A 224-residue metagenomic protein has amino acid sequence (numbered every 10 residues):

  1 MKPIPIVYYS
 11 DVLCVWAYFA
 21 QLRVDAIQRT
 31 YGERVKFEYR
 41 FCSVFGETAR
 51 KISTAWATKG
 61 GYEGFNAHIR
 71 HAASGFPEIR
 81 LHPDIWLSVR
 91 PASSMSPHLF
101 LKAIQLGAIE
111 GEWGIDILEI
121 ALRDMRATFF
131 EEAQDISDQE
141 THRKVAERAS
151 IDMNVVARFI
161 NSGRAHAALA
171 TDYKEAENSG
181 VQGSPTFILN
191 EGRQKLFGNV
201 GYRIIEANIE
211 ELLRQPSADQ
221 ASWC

Functional and structural regions predicted by a protein language model:
P3, Y8-L13, F19-V35, Y39 (+2 more regions): C-terminal cap of thioredoxin/glutaredoxin-like
F19-F130: Structural alpha/beta surface segment adjacent to cysteine/selenocysteine redox centers across thiol/disulfide enzymes
